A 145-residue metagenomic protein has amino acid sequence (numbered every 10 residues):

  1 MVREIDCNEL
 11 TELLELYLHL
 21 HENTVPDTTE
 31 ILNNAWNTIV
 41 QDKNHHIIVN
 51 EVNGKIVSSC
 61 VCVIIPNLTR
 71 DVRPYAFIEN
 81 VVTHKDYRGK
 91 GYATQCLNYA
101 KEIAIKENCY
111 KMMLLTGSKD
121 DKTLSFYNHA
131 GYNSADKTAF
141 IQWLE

Functional and structural regions predicted by a protein language model:
M1-L13: A short beta-loop-alpha structural element at the N-terminal edge of CoA-dependent acyl/N-acetyltransferase catalytic
L14-W36: Conserved GNAT-fold acetyl-CoA-binding loop/helix
N37-V49, F77: A short helix-loop-beta-strand connector motif used in the catalytic cores of GNAT acetyltransferases and, in some
V49, K55-I64, V82: Conserved beta-strand in the GNAT
D71, H84-Q95, E107, K119-L124: Conserved glycine-rich acetyl-CoA-binding loop
N80-T83, G89-E102, H129: Conserved acetyl-CoA-binding loop-helix of GNAT-fold acetyltransferases
L97, A104-T116: Conserved GNAT acetyl-CoA-binding A-motif
M113-T123, I141-E145: Conserved beta-strand-loop-alpha-helix junction that forms the acyl-donor binding cleft
